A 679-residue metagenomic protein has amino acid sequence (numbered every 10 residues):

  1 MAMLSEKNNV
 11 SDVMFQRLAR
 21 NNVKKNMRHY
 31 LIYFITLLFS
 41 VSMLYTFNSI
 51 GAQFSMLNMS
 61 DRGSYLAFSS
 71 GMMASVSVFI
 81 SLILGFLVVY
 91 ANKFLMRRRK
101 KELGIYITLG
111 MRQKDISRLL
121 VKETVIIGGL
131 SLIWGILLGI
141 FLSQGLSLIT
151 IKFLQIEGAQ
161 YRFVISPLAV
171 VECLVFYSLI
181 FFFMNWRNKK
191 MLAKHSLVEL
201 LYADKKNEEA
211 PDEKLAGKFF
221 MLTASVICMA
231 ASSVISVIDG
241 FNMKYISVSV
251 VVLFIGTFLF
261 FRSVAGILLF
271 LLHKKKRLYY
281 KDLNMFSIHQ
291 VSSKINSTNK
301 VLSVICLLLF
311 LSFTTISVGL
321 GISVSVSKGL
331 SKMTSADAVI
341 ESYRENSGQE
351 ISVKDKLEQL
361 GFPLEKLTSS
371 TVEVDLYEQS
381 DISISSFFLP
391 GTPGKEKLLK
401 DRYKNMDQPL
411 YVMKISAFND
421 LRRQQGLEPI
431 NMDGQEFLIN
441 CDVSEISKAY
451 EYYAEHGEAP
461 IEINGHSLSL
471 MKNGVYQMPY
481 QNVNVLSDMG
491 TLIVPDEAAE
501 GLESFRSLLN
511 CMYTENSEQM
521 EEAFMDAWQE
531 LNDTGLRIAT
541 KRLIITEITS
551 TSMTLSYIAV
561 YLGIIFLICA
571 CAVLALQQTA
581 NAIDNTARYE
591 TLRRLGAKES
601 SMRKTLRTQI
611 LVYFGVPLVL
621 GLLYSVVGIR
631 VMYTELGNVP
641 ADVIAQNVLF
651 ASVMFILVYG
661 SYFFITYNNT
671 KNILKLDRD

Functional and structural regions predicted by a protein language model:
M1-V41, E208-A224, C228, R262-L309 (+1 more regions): N-terminal Sec/SRP start-transfer signal
K24, R28-I35, T46-I80, F94-R97 (+7 more regions): Peri-transmembrane interface segments
M27, Y33, L120-L138, L174 (+3 more regions): Selective transmembrane-helix segments that form parts of the transport pathway or gating/packing helices in multipass
S42-Q53, Y90-F94, I127-I156, A169-K194 (+6 more regions): Small-residue-rich transmembrane alpha-helices
S64, G329-I568: Basic-flanked hydrophobic alpha-helices used for secretion and membrane insertion
V88-G104, K194, L283-N284, Q577-T591: Transmembrane helix boundary and interhelical loop/hinge segments in multi-pass membrane proteins
A230, V234, F241-L278: Membrane-embedded alpha-helical segments of integral membrane proteins
